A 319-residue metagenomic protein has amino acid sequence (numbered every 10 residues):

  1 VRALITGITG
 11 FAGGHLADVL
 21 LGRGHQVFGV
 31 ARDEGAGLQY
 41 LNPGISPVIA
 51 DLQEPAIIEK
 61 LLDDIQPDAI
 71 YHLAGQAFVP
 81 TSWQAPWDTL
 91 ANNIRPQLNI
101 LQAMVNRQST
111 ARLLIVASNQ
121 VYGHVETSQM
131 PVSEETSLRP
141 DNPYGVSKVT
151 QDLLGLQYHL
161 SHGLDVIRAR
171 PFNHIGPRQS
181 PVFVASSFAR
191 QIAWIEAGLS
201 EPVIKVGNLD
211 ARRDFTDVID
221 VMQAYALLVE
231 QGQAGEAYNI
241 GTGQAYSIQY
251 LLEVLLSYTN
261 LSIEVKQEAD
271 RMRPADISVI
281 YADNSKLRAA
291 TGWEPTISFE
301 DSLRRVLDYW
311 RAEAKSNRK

Functional and structural regions predicted by a protein language model:
R2, F299-K319: Amphipathic terminal alpha-helices
A3-R23: N-terminal Rossmann NAD(P)H-binding glycine-rich loop of SDR-like oxidoreductase domains
N42-E54: Rossmann-fold cofactor-recognition segment
L52-N92: NAD(P)H-binding glycine-rich loop region in Rossmannoid oxidoreductase-like domains and their noncatalytic homologs
Q84-N99, R112, Q120-R168, I175 (+1 more regions): Catalytic helix-loop patch of NAD(P)-dependent Rossmann-fold dehydrogenases
V125-P131, L153-D214, V218-L227, G243-A245 (+1 more regions): NAD(P)-dependent short-chain dehydrogenase/reductase
V203-I204, N208, G235-Y238, Y246-E253 (+2 more regions): C-terminal "lid/loop" region of Rossmann-like NAD(P)-dependent oxidoreductases
V221, Y225, I240, L251 (+2 more regions): Non-catalytic, hydrophobic alpha-helical segments
